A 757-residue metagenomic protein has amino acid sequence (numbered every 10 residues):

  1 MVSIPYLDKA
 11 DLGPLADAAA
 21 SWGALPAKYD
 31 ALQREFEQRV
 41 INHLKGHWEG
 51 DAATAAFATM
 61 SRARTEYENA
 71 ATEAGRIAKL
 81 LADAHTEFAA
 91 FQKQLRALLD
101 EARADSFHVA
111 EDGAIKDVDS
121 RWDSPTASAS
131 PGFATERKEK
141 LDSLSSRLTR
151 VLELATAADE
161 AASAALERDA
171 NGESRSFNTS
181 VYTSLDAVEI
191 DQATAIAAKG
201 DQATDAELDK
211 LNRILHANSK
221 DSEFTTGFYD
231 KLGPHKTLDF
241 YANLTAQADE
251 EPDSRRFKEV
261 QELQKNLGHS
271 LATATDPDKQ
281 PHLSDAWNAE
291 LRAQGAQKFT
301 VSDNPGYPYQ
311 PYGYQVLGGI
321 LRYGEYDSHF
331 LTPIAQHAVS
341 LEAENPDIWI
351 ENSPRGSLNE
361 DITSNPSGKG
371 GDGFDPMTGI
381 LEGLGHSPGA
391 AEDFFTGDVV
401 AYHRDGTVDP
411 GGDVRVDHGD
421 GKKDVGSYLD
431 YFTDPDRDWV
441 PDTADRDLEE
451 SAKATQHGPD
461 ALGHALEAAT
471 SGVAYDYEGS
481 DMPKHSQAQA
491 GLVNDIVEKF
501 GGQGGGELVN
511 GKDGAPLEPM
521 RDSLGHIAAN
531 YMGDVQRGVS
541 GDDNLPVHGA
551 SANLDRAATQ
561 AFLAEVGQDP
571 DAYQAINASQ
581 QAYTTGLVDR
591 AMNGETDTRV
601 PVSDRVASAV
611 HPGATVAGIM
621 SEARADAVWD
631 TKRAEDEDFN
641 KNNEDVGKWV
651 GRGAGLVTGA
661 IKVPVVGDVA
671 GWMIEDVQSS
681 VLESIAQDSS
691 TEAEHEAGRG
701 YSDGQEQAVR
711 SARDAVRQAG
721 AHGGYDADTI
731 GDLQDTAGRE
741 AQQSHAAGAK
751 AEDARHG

Functional and structural regions predicted by a protein language model:
M1-G172, A749, D753-G757: N-terminal secretion-targeting helices of virulence/extracellular proteins, encompassing both classical Sec signal
S176-G667, G671-A751: Non-catalytic all-alpha helical scaffold/repeat segments
